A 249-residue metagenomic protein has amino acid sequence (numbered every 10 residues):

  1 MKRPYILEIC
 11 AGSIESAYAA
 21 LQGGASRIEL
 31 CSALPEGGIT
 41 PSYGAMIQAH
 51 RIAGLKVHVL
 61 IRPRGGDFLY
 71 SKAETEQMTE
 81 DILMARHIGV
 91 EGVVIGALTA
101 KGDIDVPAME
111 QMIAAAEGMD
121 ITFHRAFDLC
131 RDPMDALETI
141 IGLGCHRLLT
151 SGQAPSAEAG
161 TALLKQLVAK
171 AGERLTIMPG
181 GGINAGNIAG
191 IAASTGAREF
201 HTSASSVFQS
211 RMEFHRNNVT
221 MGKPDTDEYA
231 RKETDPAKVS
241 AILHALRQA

Functional and structural regions predicted by a protein language model:
K2-S13, I61-Q77, L98, I121-P133: Active-site mouth loops of central-metabolism enzymes
Y5-A11, I28-L30, V57-I61, V93-I95 (+4 more regions): Hydrophobic faces of well-ordered beta-strands that scaffold small-molecule active sites in alpha/beta enzyme cores
G12-A19, L69-D81, D128-L143, L167-A169 (+2 more regions): Catalytic cores of alpha/beta
E15, L34-L55, A73-E76, A97-E117 (+5 more regions): Active-site-adjacent beta->alpha loops and helix N-cap segments on the catalytic face of soluble alpha/beta enzymes
A20, A85, H124, L148 (+3 more regions): Conserved, mostly hydrophobic/aromatic
Q22-I28, A53-L55, G89-G92, A115-M119 (+4 more regions): Glycine-enriched alpha-helix->loop->beta-strand junction motifs that scaffold or abut catalytic
R27-I39, M84, I88-A100, C145-E158 (+1 more regions): Glycine-rich phosphate-binding active-site loops on the catalytic face of alpha/beta enzymes
A171-A249: C-terminal alpha-helical cap/extension of soluble enzyme domains
